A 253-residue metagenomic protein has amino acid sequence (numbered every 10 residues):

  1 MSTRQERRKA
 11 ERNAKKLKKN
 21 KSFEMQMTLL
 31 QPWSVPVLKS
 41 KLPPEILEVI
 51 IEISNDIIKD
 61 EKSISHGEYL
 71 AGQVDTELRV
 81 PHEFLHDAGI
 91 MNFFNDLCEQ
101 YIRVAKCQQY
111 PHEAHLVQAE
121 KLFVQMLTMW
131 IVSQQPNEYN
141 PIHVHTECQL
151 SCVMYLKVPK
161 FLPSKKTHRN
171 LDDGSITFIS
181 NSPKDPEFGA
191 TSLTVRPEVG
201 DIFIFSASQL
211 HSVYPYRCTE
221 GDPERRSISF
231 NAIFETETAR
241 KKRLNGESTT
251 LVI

Functional and structural regions predicted by a protein language model:
M1-K21: Short Lys/Arg-rich cationic patches that frequently serve as NLS/NoLS or arginine-rich RNA/DNA-binding motifs
K18-A119, W130, N137-N140: Non-heme Fe(II)/2-oxoglutarate
Q125-I204, Y214, E224, T238: Catalytic core of non-heme Fe(II) oxygenases with the double-stranded beta-helix
Q209-S212: Short, charged beta-turn/beta-strand-edge "cap" motif at the junction between a beta-strand and an adjacent loop
R217-N231: C-terminal/domain-terminus segments
S229-I253: Double-stranded beta-helix
